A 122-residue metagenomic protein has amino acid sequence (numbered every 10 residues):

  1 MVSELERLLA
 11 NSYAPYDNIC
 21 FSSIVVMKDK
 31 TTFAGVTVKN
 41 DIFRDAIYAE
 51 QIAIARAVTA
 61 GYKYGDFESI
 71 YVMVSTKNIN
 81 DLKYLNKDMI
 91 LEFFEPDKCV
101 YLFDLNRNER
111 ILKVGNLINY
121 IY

Functional and structural regions predicted by a protein language model:
M1-P15, Y62-Y122: C-terminal binding/interaction regions
A10-I19, D41-D45: Short N-terminal helix-initiation segments at or just after the protein's N-terminus
N18, Y48-I52, D81, L85: Conserved active-site and cofactor/substrate-binding residues in soluble primary-metabolism enzymes
C20-M27, Y101: Short beta-strand scaffold segments in enzyme catalytic cores
T31-T32: Hydrophobic "anchor" residues
V36-I52: Compact, glycine-rich, soluble single-domain proteins
Y48-E68: Short, solvent-exposed cationic patches
